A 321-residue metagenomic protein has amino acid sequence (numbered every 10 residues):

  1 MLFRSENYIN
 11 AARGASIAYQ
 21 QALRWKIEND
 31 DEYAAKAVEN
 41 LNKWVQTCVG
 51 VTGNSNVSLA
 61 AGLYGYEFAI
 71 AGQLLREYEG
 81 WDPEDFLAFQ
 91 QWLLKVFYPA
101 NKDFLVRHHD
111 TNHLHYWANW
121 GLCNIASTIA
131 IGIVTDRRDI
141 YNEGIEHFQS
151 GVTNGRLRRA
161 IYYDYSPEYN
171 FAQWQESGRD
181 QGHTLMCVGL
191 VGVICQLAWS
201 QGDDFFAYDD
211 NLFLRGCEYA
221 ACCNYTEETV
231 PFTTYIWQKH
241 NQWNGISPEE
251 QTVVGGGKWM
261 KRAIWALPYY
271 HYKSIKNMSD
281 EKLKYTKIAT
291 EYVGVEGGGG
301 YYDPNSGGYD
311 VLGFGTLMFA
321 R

Functional and structural regions predicted by a protein language model:
E6-Q201: Aromatic-lined, polymer-binding surfaces characteristic of secreted/periplasmic polysaccharide-degrading enzymes
F205-R321: CBM-like carbohydrate-recognition segments
